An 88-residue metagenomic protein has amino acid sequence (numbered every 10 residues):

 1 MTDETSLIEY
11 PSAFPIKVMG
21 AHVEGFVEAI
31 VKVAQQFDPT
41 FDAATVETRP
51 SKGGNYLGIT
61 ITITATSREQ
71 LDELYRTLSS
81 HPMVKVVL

Functional and structural regions predicted by a protein language model:
M1-G58, T62-L88: Long, contiguous binding/interaction regions
